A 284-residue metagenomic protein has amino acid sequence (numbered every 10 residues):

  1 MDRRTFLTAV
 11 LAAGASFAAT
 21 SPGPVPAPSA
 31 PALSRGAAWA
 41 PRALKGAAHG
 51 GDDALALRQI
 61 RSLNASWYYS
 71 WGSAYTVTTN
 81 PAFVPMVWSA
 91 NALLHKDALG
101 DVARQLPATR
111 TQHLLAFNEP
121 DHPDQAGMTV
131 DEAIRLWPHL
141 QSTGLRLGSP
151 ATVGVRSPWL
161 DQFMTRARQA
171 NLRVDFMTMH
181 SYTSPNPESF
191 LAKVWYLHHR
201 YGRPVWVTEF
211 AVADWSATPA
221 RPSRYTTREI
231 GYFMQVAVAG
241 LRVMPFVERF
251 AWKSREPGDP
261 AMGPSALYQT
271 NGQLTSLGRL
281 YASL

Functional and structural regions predicted by a protein language model:
T5-P24: N-terminal export signals
A32-A74, V87-S89: Boundary/entry segment of secreted carbohydrate-active catalytic domains
R58-L63, Y75-P81, D101-R110, H139-S142 (+3 more regions): Acidic (Asp/Glu)-rich catalytic clusters
V84-P85, S89, M244, K253-L284: Aromatic-rich peripheral "rim/lid" segments of glycoside hydrolase catalytic domains that contact and position glycan
A108-T129, G148-V153, V174-S181, V247-P257: Active-site groove signature of glycoside hydrolases
G144-L160, P204-A211, W215, F246-R255: Aromatic-lined carbohydrate-recognition surfaces of secreted/lumenal glycan-active proteins
F163-Y196, R203-S216, K253: Aromatic- and acid-rich polysaccharide-binding/catalytic face of secreted or lumenal carbohydrate-active enzymes
G202-I230, K253-L267: Active-site clefts of carbohydrate-active enzymes
